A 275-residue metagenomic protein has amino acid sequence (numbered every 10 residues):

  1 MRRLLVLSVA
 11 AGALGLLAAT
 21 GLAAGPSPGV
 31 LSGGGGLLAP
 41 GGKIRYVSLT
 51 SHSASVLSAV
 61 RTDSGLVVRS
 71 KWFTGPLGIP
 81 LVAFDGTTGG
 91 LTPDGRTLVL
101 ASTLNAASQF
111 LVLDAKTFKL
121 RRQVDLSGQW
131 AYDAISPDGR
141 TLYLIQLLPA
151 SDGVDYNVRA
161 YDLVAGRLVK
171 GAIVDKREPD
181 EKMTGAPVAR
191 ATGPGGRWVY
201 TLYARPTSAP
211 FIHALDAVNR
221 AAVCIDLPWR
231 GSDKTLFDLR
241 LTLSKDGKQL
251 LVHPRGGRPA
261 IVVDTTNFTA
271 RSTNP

Functional and structural regions predicted by a protein language model:
L16-G34: C-terminal region of N-terminal signal peptides and the immediate post-cleavage residues of exported proteins
A24-V30, L66-L81, K119-D125, R167-E181 (+2 more regions): A short beta-strand motif characteristic of beta-propeller blades
V30-L38, P76-G90, G128-P137, E178-A191 (+2 more regions): Repeated scaffold domains used in trafficking and secretory/extracellular systems, primarily beta-propellers
G42-I44, D94-R96, D138-R140, G195-R197 (+1 more regions): Short coil/turn segments that connect the beta-strands within blades of beta-propeller domains
V47, L100, L144-I145, T201 (+1 more regions): Residue position within the beta-strands of beta-propeller blades
T50-A54, T103-A107, L147-D152, A204-A209 (+1 more regions): Short glycine/acidic-enriched loop and turn motifs that connect beta-strands
V56-S58, Q109-L111, N157-R159, F211-H213 (+1 more regions): A short loop-to-beta-strand structural motif that recurs across blades of beta-propeller domains
T62-G65, D114-F118, D162-G166, D216-R220 (+1 more regions): Short loop/turn segments that connect beta-strands within beta-propeller blades
